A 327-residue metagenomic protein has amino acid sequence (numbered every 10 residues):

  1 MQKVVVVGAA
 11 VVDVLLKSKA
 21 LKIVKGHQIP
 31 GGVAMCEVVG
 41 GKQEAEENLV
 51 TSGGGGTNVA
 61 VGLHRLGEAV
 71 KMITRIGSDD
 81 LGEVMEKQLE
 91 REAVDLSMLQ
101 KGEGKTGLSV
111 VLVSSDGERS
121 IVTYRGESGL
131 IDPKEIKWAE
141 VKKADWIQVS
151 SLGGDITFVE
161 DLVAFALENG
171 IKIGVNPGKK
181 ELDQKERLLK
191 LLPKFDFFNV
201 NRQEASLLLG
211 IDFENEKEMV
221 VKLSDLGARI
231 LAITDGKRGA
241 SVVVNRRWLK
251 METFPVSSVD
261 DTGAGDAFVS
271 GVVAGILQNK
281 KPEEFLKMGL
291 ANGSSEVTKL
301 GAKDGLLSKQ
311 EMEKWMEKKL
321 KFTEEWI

Functional and structural regions predicted by a protein language model:
M1-K71, E83, V259, W326-I327: Glycine-rich phosphate/adenosyl-contacting loop at the front of the ribokinase-like
K3-V5, L16, I23, F165 (+2 more regions): Conserved phosphate-binding/catalytic region of the ribokinase-like
V5, K71, Q148, I173-G174 (+1 more regions): Structural detector of well-ordered beta-strand residues that form the stable sheet scaffold of enzyme domains
A10, L152, A267: Active-site metal-binding loops of divalent metal-dependent hydrolases
V70-S97: A glycine-rich beta-to-alpha transition motif near the start of alpha/beta enzyme domains, typified by
T74-S78, S97-K105, A232-D235: Beta-strand->loop->alpha-helix junctions that form or flank phosphate-binding loops in nucleotide-handling enzymes
S97-K101, V111-S151: Conserved phosphate-binding/catalytic loop of the ribokinase/pfkB sugar-kinase fold
W146-V221, R238-A240: Conserved beta-alpha-beta core of the PfkB/ribokinase-like small-molecule kinase fold
